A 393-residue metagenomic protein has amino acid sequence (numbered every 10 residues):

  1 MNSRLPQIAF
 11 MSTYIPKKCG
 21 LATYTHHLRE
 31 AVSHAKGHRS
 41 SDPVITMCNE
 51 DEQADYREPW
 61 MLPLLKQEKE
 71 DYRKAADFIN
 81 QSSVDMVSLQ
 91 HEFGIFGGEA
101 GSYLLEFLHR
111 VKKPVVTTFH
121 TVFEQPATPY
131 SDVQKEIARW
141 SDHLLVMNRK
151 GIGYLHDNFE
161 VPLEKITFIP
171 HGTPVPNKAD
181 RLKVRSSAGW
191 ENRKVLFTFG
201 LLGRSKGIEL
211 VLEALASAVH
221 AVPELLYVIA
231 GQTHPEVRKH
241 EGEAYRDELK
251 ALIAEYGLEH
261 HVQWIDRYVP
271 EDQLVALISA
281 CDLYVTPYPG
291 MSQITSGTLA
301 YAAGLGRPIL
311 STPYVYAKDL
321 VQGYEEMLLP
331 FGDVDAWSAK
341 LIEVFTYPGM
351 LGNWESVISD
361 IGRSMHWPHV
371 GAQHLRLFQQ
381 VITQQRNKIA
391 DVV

Functional and structural regions predicted by a protein language model:
F10, W190-K206, L212-L215, V228-A230: Conserved donor-binding/catalytic core segment of Leloir-type glycosyltransferases
P16-K18, H27-S83: N-terminal strand-loop element at the rim of the active site of nucleotide-sugar-dependent glycosyltransferases
C19, T346-T383: A charged, aromatic-enriched C-terminal amphipathic alpha-helix characteristic of glycosyltransferases across folds
A138, V275-C281: Short alpha-helical donor nucleotide-sugar binding micro-motif in glycosyltransferases
R139-A179, W190: Donor nucleotide-sugar binding/catalytic pocket of nucleotide-sugar-dependent glycosyltransferases
E241-Y268: Nucleotide-activated donor-binding/catalytic signature segment of Leloir-type glycosyltransferases, i.e., the conserved
Y284-V285, A303-G304, P308-S311: Short hydrophobic beta-strand element within catalytic cores of glycosyltransferases and related nucleotide-activated
G323-V334, I342-G349: Conserved acidic donor-binding segment of nucleotide-sugar-dependent glycosyltransferases
